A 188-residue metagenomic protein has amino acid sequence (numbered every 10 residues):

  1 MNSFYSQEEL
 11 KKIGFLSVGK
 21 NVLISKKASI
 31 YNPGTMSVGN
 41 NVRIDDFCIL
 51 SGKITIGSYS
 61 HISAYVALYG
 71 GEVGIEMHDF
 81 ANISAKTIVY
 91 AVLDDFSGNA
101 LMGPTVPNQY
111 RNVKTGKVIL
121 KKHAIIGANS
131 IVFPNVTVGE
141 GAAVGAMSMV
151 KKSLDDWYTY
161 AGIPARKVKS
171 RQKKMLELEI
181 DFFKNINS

Functional and structural regions predicted by a protein language model:
M1, N40, L120-K121, V150 (+2 more regions): Generic cytosolic/nucleocytoplasmic N-terminal low-complexity/intrinsically disordered segments
M1-K12, S25, F182, S188: Membrane-proximal basic amphipathic "stem/tether" segments
S3-Q7, A28-V38, R43-P134, I163 (+1 more regions): Flexible, glycine/small-residue-enriched loop-and-beta-strand segment within the central core of proteins
M36-S37, V132-V168, Q172-F182: C-terminal/domain-terminus segments
